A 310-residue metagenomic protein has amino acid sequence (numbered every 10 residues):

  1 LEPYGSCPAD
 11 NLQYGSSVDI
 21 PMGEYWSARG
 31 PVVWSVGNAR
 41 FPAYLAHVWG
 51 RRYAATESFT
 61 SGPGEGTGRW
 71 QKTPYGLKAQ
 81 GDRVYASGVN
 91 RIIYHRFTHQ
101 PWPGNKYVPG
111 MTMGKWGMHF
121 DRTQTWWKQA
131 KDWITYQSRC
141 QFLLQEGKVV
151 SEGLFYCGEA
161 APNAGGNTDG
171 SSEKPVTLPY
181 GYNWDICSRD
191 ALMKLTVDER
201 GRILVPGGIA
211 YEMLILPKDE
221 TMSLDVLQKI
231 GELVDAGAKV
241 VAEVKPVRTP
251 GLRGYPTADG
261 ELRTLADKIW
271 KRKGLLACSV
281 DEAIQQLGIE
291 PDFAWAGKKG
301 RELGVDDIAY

Functional and structural regions predicted by a protein language model:
L1-P21, Y25-Y310: Carbohydrate-binding surfaces of carbohydrate-active enzymes
